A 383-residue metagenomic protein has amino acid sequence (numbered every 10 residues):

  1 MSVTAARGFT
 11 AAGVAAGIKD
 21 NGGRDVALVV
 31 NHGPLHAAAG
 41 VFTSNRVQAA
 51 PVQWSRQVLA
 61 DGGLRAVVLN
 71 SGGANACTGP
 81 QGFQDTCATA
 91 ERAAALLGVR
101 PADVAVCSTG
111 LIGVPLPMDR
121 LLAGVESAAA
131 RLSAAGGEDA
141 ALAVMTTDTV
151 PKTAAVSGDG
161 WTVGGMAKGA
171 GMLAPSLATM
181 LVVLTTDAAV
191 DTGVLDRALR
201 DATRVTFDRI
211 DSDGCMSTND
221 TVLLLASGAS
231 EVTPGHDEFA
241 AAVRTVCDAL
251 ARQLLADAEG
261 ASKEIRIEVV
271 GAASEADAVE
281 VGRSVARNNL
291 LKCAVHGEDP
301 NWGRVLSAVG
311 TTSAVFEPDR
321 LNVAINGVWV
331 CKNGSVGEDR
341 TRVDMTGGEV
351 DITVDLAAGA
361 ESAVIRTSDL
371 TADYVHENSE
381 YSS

Functional and structural regions predicted by a protein language model:
M1-N70, A74-D85, A94-S383: A structural signal for small-residue-enriched, beta-sheet-centric alpha/beta enzyme cores and oligomeric scaffold folds
A90: Generic structural marker for isolated residues within well-ordered, non-membrane alpha-helices of soluble domains
